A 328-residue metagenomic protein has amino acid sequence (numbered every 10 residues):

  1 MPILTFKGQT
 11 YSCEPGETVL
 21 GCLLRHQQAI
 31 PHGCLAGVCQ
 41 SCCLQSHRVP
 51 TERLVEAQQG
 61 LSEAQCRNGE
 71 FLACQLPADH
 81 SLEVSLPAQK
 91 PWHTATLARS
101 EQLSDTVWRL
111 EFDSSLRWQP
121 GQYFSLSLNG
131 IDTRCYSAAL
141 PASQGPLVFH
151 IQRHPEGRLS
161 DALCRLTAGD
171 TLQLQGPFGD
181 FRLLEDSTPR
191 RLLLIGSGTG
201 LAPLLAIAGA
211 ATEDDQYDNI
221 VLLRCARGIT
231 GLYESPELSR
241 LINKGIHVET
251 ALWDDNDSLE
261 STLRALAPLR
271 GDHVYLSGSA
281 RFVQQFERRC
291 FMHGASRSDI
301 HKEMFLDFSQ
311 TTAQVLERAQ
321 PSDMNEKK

Functional and structural regions predicted by a protein language model:
M1-P31: N-terminal pre-ligand scaffold of iron-sulfur
L4, E83-P87, F124-N129, D170-G176: Short conserved beta-strand and strand-loop elements enriched in small hydrophobics with frequent Asp/Gly
S12, G33-L35, Q65, R117 (+1 more regions): Residue-level "contact hotspot" at macromolecular interaction interfaces
Q28-T51, R67-D79: Local cysteine-cluster metal-coordination motifs and their immediate loop/turn environment, predominantly Fe-S cluster
Q59-Q89, L97, E101: Short Fe-S-cluster ligation motifs
A78, A88-Q89, G130-D132, G176-F181: Short, charged beta-turn/beta-strand-edge "cap" motif at the junction between a beta-strand and an adjacent loop
P91-T171, R190, A226-G228: Ferredoxin-reductase
Q152-K328: FNR/FR-type flavoprotein reductase catalytic core
